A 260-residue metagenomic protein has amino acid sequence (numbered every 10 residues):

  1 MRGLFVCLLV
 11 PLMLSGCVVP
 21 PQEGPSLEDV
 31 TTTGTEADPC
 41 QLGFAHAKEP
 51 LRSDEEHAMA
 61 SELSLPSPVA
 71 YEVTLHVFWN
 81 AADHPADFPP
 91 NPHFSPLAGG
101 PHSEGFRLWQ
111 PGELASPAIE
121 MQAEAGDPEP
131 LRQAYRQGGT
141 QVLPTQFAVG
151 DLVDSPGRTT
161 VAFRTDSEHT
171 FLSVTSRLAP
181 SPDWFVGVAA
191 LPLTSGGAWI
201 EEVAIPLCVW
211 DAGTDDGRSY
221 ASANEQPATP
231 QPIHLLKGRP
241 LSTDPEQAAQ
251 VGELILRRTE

Functional and structural regions predicted by a protein language model:
M1-L4: Positively charged n-region of N-terminal signal peptides that target proteins for export
L12, T33-T35, V203: Disulfide-bonded cysteine motifs in exported proteins
L14-G16: C-terminal motif of bacterial Sec signal peptides marking the signal peptidase cleavage site
V18-P20: Bacterial signal peptide processing site
Q22-T35: Ser/Thr-rich, Pro/Gly/Ala-heavy low-complexity intrinsically disordered linkers and tails of secreted extracellular
G43-A47, R52-E56, A60-A70, F78-V186: Structured domain cores in non-transmembrane regions
Q137-E260: Mature, soluble, non-transmembrane domains
